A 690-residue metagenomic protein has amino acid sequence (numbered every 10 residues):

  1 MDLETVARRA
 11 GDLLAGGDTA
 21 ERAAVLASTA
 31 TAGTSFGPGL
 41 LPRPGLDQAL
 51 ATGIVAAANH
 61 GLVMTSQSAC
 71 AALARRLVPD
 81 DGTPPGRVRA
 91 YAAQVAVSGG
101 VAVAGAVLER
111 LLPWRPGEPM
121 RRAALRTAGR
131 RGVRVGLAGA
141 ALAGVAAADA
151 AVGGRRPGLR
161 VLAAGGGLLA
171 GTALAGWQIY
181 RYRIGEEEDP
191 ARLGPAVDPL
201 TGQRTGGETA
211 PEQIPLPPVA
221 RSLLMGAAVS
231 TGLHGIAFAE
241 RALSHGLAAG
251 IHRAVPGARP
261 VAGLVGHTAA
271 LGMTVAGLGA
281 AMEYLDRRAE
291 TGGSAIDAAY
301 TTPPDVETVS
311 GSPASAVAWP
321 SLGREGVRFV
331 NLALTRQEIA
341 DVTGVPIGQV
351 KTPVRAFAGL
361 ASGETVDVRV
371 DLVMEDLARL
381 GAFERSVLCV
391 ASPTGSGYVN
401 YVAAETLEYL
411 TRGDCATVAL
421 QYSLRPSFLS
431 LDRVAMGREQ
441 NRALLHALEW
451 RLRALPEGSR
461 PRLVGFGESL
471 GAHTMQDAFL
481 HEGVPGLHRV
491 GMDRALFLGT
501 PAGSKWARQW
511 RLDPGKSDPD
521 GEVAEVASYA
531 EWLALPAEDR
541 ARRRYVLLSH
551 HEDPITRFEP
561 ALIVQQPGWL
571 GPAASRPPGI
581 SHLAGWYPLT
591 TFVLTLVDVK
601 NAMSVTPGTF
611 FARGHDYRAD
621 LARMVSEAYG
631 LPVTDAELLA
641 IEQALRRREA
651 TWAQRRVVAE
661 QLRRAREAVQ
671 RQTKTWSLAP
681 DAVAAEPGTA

Functional and structural regions predicted by a protein language model:
M1-T19: N-terminal targeting leaders of membrane proteins
L13-T34, P38-P42, D47-A72, A90 (+3 more regions): C-terminal His-loop and adjacent cap/lid subdomain of alpha/beta-hydrolase
V78-V88: Flexible extramembrane linkers and terminal tails adjacent to transmembrane helices in organellar membrane proteins
G465-A472: Gly/Ala-rich beta-loop-alpha elbow adjacent to hydrolase catalytic centers
